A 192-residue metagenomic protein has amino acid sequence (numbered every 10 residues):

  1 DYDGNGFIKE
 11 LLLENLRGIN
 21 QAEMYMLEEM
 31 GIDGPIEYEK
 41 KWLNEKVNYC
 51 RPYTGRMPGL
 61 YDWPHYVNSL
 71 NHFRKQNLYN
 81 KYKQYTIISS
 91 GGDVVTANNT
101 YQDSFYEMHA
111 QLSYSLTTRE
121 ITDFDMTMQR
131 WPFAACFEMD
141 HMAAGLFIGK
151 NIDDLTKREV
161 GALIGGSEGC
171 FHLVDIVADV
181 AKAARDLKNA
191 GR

Functional and structural regions predicted by a protein language model:
D1-G55, G59, Y101-R192: Active-site- and interface-proximal helix/loop "cap" or "latch" segments in soluble metabolic and energy-transducing
R51-N77: Amphipathic alpha-helical
V67-T117, M128: Structured beta-strand/loop patches that form or line metal/cofactor-binding pockets in enzymes
